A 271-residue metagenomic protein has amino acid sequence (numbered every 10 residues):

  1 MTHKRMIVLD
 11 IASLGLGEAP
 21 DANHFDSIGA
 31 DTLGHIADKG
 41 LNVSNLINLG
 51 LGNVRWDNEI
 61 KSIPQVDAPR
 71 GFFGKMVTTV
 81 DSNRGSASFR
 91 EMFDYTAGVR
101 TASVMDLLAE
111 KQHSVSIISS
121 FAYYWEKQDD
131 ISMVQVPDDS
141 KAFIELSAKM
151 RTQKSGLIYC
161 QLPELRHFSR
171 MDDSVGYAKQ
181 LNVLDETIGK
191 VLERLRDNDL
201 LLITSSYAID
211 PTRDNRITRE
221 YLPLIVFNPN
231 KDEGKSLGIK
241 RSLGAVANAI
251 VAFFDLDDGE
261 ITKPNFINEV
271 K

Functional and structural regions predicted by a protein language model:
M1-K271: Feature captures the catalytic ectodomains and active-site-proximal regions of enzymes that hydrolyze or transfer
